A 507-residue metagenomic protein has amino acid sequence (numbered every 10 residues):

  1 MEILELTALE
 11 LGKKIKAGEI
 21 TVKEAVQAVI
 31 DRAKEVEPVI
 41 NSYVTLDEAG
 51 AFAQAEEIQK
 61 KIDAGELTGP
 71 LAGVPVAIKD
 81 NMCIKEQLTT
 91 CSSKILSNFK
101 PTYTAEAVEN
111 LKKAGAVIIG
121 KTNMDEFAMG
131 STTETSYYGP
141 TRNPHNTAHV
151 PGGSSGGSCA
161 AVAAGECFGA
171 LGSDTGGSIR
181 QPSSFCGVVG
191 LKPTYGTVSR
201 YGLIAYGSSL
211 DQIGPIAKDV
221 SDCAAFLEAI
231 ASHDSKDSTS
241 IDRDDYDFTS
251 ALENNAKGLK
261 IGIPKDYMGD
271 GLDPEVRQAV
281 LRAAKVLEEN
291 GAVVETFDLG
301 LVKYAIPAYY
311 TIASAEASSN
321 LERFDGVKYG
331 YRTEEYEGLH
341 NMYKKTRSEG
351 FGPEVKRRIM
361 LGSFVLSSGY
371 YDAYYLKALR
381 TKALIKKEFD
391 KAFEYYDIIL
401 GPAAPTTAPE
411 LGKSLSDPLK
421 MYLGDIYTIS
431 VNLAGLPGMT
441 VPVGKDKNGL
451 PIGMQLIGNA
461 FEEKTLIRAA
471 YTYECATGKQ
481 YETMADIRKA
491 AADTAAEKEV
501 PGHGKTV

Functional and structural regions predicted by a protein language model:
M1-F52, E289, E482-V507: An N-terminal boundary/leader segment
K13, L301-V302, D325-L433, C475 (+3 more regions): Serine-dependent amide/ester hydrolase catalytic core
A25-I30, A308-Y309, V355-S363: Short alpha-helical scaffolding segments that buttress acidic/His motifs in well-ordered protein cores
V29, A51, K79, L111 (+6 more regions): Conserved hydrophobic/aromatic pocket- or pore-lining residues that grip, position, or stack substrates in active sites
D31, E35, A164-G271, L281-V293 (+3 more regions): Structural helix-boundary/capping segments
L71-I213, D266, A315, G401-L419: Short glycine/serine-rich loop/turn segments
